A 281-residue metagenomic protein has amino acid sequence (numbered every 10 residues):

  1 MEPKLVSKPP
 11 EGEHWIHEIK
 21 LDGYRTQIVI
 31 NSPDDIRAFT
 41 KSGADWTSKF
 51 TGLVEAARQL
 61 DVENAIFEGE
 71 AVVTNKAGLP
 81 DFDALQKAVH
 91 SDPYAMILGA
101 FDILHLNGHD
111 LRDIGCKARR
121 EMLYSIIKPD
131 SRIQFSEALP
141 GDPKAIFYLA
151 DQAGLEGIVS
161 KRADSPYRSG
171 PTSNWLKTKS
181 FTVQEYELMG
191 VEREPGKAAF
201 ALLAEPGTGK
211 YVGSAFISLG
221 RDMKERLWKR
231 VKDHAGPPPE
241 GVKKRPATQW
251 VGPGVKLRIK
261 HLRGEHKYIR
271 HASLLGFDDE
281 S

Functional and structural regions predicted by a protein language model:
M1-S281: Catalytic cores of nucleic-acid ligases and guanylyltransferases
